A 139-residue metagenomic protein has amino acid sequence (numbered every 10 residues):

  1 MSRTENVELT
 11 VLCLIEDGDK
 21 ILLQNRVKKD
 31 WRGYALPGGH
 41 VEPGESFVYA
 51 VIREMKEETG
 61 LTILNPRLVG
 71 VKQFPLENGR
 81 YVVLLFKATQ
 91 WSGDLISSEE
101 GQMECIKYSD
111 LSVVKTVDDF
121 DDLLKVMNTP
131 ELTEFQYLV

Functional and structural regions predicted by a protein language model:
M1-I21, P37: Conserved N-terminal beta-strand and adjoining loop/helix that marks the start of the Nudix/MutT-like hydrolase domain
E8, E16, L36, I63 (+1 more regions): Short connector loops at helix/strand junctions that flank enzyme active sites, especially segments positioning acidic
L14, L23, L85-K87, C105: Conserved hydrophobic/aromatic beta-strand scaffold that supports enzyme active sites
D17-E57: Conserved Nudix-box catalytic region and its N-terminal flanking loop in Nudix hydrolases and closely related
T62-G70: A short coil-to-beta-strand element that immediately follows conserved catalytic motifs
F74-D94, K125-V126: Active-site-adjacent beta-strand/loop module that shapes the phosphate/pyrophosphate-binding cleft
K87, I96-N128: NUDIX/MutT-family hydrolases
L123-V139: Charged phosphate-binding loop/patch that engages nucleotide di/tri-phosphates or the phosphate backbone of nucleic
